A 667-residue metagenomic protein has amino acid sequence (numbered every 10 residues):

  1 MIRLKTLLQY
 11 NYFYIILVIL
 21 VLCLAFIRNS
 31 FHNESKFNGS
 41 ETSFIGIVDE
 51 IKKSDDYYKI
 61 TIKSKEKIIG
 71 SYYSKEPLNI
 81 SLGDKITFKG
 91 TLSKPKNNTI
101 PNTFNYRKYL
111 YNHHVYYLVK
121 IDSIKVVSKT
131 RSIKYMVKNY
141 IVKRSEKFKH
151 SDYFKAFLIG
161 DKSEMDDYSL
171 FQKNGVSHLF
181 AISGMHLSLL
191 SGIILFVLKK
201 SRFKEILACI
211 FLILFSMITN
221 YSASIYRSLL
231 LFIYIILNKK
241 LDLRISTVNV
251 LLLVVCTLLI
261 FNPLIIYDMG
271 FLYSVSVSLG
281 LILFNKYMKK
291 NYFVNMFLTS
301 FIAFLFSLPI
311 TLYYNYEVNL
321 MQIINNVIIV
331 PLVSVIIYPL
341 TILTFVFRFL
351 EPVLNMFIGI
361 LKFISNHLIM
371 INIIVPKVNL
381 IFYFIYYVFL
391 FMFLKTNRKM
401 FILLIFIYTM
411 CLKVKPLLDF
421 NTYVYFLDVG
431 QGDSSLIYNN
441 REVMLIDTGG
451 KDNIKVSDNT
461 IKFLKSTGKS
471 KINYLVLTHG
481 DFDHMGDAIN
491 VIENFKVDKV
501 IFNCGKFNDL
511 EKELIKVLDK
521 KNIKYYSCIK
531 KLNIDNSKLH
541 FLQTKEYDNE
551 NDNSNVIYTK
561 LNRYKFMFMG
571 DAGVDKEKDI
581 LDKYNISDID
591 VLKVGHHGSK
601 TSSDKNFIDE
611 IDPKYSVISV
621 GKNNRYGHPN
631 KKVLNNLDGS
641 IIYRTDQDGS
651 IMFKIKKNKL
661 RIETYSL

Functional and structural regions predicted by a protein language model:
R3-L7, F13-H178, D458-K465, K471 (+5 more regions): Membrane-interface helix/helix-cap signal primarily in integral membrane proteins
L4-L8, F13-L17, D167-I323, V378-D419 (+4 more regions): Hydrophobic alpha-helical transmembrane segments in multi-pass membrane proteins
N112-L231, I236-L237, Y474, L539 (+4 more regions): Aromatic-rich juxtamembrane segments at the membrane interface
L187, A223-Y226, G480-M485, F507-L510 (+3 more regions): Active-site environment of divalent metal-dependent phosphoester hydrolases
P263-I266, N366-Y474, D519-D588, Q647-L667: Core dinuclear metal-dependent hydrolase active-site scaffold
L312-I328, L332, L340-F384: Membrane-interface amphipathic/re-entrant loop segments adjacent to transmembrane helices in multi-pass membrane
N440-M444, D452-N503, D582-S599, D612-V617: Active-site metal-binding motif and surrounding structural segment of the metallo-beta-lactamase
K499, D579-S650: Cap/insert and terminal regions of metallo-dependent hydrolase folds
